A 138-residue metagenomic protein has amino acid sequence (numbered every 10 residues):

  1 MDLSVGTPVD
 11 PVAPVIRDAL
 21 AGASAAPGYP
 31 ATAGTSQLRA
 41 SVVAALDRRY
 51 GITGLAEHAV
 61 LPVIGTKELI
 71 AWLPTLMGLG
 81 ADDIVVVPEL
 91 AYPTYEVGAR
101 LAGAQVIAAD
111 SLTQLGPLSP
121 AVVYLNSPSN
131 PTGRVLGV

Functional and structural regions predicted by a protein language model:
M1-G65: N-terminal small-domain helix-loop-helix segment of the aminotransferase-like
Y50-G54, P74-L79: Glycine-rich helix-loop-beta junction characteristic of Rossmann-like nucleotide cofactor-binding loops
E57, A81-D82, S119-P120: A general structural motif
I64, E89, L125-S127: Glycine-rich, N-terminal phosphate-binding loop of Rossmann-like dinucleotide-binding domains
T66-A71, A91-Y95: Conserved coil-to-alpha-helix start sites within the AMP-binding
L76-A99, Q105, L112: Conserved PLP-anchoring active-site segment centered on the Schiff-base-forming lysine
I107-V138: Active-site phosphate-binding strand-loop segment of PLP-dependent enzymes
